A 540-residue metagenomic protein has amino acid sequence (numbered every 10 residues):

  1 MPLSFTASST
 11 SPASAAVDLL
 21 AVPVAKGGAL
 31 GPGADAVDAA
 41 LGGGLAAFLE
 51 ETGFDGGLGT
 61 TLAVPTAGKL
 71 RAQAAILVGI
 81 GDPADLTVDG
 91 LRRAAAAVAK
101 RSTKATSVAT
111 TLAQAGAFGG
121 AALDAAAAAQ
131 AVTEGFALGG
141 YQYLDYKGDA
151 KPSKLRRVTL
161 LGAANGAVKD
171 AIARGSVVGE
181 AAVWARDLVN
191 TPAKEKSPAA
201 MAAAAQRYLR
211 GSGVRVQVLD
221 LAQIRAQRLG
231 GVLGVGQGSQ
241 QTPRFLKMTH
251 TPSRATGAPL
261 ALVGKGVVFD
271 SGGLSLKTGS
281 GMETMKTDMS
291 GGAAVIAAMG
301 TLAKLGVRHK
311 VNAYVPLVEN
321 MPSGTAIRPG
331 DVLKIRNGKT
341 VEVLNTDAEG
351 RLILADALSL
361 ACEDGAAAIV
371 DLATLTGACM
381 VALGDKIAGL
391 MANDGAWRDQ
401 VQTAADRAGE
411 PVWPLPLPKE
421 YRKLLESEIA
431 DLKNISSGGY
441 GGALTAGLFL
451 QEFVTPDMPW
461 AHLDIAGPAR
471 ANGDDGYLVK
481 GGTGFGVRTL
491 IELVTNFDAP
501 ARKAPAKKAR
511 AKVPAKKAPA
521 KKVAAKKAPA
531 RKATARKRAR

Functional and structural regions predicted by a protein language model:
M1-G266: Short amphipathic alpha-helical segment within the helicase RecA-like ATPase core that mediates nucleic-acid
G53-D55, A202-K517, K521-K527, R531-R540: A generic structural signal for tightly packed, nonpolar segments enriched in small/aliphatic residues
